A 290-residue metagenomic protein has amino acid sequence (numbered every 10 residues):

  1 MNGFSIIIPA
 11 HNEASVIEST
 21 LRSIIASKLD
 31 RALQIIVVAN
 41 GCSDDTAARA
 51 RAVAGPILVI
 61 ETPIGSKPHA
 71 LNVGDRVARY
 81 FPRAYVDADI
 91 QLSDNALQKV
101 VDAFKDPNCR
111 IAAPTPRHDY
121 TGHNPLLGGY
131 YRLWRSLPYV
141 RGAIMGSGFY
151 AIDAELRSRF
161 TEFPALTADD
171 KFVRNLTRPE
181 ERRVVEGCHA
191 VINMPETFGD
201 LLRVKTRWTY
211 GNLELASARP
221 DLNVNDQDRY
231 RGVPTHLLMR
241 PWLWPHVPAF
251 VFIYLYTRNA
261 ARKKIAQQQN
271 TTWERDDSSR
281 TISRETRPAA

Functional and structural regions predicted by a protein language model:
N12-A26: Short, well-formed alpha-helical segments that are part of the catalytic scaffolds of diverse glycosyltransferases
S15-S19, S43-A52, N95: Acidic helix N-cap motif at the loop->helix transition within catalytic regions of sugar-transfer enzymes
S23, A39-A47, I64: A conserved acidic beta->alpha catalytic loop
E61-A78: Glycine-rich, basic loop-to-helix element that forms the pyrophosphate-binding segment of sugar-nucleotide handling
R83: Short aromatic/hydrophobic "clamp" motif used to bind/position activated sugar donors
D94-P125: Conserved donor NDP-sugar-binding/catalytic core segment of glycosyltransferases
F104, H118-T121, L126-L127, A165-D226: Catalytic donor/gating beta->alpha subdomain of glycosyltransferases that bind UDP-sugars
M194-P195, R203-A290: Terminal low-complexity segments of carbohydrate-biosynthetic enzymes
